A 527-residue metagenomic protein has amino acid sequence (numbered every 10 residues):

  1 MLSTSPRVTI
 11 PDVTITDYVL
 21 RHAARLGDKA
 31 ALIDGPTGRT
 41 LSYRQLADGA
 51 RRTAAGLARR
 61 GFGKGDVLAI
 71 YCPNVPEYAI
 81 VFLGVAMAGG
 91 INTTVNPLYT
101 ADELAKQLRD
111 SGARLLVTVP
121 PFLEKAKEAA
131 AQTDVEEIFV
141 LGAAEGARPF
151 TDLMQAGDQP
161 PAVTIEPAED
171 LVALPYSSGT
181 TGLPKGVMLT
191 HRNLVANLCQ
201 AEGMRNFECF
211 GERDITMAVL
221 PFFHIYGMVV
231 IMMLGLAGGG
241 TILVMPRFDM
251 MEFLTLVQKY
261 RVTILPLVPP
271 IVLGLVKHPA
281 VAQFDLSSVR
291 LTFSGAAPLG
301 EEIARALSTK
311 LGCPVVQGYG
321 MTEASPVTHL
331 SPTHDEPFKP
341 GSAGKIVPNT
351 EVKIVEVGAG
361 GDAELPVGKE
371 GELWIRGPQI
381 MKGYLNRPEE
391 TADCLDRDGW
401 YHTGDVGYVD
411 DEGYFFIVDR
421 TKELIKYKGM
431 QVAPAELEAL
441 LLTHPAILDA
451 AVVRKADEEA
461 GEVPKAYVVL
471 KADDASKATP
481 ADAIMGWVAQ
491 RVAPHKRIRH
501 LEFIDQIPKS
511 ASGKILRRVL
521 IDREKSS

Functional and structural regions predicted by a protein language model:
A31-V75, A79-L83, T100-A105, T151: Conserved AMP-binding/adenylate-forming core of the ANL superfamily
L46, G240, T292, L299-V316 (+4 more regions): Conserved AMP-binding/adenylate-forming
L57-F62, P160-E169, L174-A218, G240: Conserved adenylate-forming
D66-V67, P73-T93, P97-A101, K106-L115 (+5 more regions): A short helix-loop-beta submotif of the ANL/AMP-binding
P73, T118-K127, L220, P246-E252 (+5 more regions): Adenylate-forming
Y99-D102, K106, L116-T118, L265 (+7 more regions): AMP-binding/adenylate-forming catalytic core of the ANL superfamily
P121-A168, L183, H278: ANL superfamily adenylate-forming
V195-I215, F223-I264, K277-H278: Conserved AMP-binding/adenylation subdomain of ANL enzymes
